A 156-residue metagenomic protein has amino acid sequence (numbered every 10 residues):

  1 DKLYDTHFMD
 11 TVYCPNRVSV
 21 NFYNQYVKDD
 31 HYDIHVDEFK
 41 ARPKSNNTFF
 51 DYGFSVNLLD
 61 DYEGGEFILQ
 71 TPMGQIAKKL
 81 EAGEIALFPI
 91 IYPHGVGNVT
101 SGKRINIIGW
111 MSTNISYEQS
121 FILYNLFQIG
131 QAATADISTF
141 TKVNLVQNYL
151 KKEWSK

Functional and structural regions predicted by a protein language model:
D1-I85, I91, G97-K156: Fe(II)/2-oxoglutarate oxygenase catalytic core
